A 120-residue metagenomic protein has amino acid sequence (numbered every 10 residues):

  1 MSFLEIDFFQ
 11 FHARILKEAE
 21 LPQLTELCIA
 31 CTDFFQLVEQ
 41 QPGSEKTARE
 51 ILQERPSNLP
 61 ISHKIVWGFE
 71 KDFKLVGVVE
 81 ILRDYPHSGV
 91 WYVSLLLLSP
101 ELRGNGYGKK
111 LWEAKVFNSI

Functional and structural regions predicted by a protein language model:
M1-A19: Conserved N-terminal entry element of GNAT/NAT acetyltransferase domains
E18, D72-K74, P86-S88: Short strand-connecting beta-turns/loops that link adjacent beta-strands
L24-T25: Hydrophobic pocket/interface hotspot
T32-E54: Conserved GNAT-fold acetyl-CoA-binding loop/helix
Q53-W67: A short helix-loop-beta-strand connector motif used in the catalytic cores of GNAT acetyltransferases and, in some
G68, K74-R83, Y92, L97: Conserved beta-strand in the GNAT
L102, G106-A114: Conserved acetyl-CoA pyrophosphate-binding loop and the N-cap/start of the following alpha-helix in GNAT-like
